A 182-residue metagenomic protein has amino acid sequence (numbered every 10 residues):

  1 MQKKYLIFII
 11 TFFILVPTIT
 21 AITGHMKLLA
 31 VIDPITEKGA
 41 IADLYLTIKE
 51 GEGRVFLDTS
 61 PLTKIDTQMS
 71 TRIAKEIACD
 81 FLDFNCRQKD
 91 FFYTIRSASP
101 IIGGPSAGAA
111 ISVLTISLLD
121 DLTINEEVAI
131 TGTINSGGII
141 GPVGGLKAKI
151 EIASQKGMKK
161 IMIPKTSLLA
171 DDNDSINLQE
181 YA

Functional and structural regions predicted by a protein language model:
Q2-L6, P17-A182: Peripheral, non-AAA+ core regions of ATP-driven protein-machinery
T11-P17: Hydrophobic membrane-insertion alpha-helices, especially the h-region of bacterial N-terminal signal peptides
